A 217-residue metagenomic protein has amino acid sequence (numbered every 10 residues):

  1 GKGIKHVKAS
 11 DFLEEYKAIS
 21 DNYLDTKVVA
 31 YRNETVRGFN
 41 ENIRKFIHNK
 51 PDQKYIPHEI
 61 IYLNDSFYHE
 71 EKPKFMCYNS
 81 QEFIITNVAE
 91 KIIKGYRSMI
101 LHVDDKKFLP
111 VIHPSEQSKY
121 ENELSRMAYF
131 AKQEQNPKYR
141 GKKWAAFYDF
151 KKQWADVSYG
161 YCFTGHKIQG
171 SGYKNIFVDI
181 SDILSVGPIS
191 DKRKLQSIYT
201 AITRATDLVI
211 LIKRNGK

Functional and structural regions predicted by a protein language model:
G1-K8: Conserved coupling/interface region of RecA-like P-loop/ASCE motor cores
K8-D11, R193: Soluble or luminal CAZymes and related metallo-dependent hydrolases
D11-E15, S197: Well-ordered alpha-helical segments embedded in enzymatic catalytic cores
E14-Y23: A short acidic-Thr-Gly-centered motif at the start of a beta-strand
L24-K217: Core RecA-like ATPase module of SF1/SF2 helicases and allied nucleic-acid translocases
